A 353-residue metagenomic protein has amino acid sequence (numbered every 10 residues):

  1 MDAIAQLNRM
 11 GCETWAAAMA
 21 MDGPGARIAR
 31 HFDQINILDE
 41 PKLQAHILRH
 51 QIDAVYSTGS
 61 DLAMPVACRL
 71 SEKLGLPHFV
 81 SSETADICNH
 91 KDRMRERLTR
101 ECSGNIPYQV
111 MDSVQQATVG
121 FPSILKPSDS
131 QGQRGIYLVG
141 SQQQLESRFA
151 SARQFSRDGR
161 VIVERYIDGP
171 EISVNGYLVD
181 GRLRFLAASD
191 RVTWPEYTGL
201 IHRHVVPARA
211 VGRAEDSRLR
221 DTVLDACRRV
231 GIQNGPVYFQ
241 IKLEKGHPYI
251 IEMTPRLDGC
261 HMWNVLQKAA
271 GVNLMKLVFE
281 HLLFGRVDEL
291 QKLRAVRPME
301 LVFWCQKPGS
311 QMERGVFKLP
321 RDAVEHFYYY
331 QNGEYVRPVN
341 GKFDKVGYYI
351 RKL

Functional and structural regions predicted by a protein language model:
M1-T84, D288, V296, E334-Y335 (+1 more regions): ATP-binding N-terminal substructure of ATP-dependent carboxylate-amine bond-forming enzymes
E13-M19, V55, P107-M111, S123 (+2 more regions): Short, hydrophobic beta-strand segments that form beta-sheet elements in well-ordered domains
E72-G135, G140-Q142: A conserved helix-loop-beta module that forms one wall/lid of the active-site cleft in ATP-utilizing catalytic domains
G104-I106, P122-L125, I136-S173, A188-S189 (+2 more regions): Conserved ATP-binding module of the ATP-grasp superfamily
A117, L277-L353: Peripheral (often C-terminal) accessory segments that flank ATP-dependent C-N-forming ligase machineries
S123, R184, Y249-E252: Protein kinase-like catalytic core scaffold
R165-I232, P236, L243, T254-L282: ATP-dependent carboxylate/phosphate-activation module, predominantly the ATP-grasp catalytic core and closely related
Q233-F239, E289-R294: Flexible, glycine/charged-enriched surface loops at secondary-structure junctions
